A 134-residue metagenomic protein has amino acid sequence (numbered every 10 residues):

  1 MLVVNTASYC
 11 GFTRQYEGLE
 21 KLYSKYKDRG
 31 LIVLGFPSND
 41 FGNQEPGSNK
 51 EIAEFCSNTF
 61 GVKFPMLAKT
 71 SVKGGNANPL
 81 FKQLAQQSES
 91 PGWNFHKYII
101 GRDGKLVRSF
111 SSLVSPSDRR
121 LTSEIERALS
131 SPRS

Functional and structural regions predicted by a protein language model:
N5-Y9: Amphipathic alpha-helical repeat scaffolds
F12-A77: Structural microenvironment flanking redox-active thiols in thiol-disulfide oxidoreductases
P79-K82, Q86-S134: Thiol-/selenol-based redox modules, centered on thioredoxin-like and closely related oxidoreductase domains
